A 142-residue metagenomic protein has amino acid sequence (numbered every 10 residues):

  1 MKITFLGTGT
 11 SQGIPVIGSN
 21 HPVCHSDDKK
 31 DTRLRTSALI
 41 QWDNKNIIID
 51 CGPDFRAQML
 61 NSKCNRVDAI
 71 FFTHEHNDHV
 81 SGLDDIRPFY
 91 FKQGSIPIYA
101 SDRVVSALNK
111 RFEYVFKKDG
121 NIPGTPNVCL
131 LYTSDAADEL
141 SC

Functional and structural regions predicted by a protein language model:
M1-N61: Conserved beta-strand hairpin/beta-sheet module of binuclear metal-dependent hydrolase folds, prominently
S11, D78, V104-S106: Surface-exposed, flexible loop/turn segments at secondary-structure boundaries
K30, L39, P88-Y90, G120-I122: Short secondary-structure boundary/capping segments
L34-T36, R66, G94, P126: A generic structural signal for short beta-strands and their flanking turns/coil linkers
N44-A100: Active-site metal-binding motif and surrounding structural segment of the metallo-beta-lactamase
K92-C129: Active-site neighborhood of divalent metal-dependent phosphoester bond hydrolases
Y132-A137: Conserved small/polar residues in nucleotide/adenosyl-binding loops
